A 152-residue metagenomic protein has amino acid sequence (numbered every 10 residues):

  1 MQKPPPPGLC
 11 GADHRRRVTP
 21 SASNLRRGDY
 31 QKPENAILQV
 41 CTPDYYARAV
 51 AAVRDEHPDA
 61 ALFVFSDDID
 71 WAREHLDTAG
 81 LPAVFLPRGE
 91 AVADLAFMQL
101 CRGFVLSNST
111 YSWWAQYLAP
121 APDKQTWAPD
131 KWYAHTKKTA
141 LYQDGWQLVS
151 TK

Functional and structural regions predicted by a protein language model:
M1-H57: Secretory-pathway luminal glycosyltransferase catalytic domains
G8-G11, G28, G80, G89 (+2 more regions): Residue-identity detector for glycine
C10, S21-S23, S66, S107-S112 (+1 more regions): Generic serine detector
V18, R88, K138-L141: Generic secretory/membrane-interface signal
R48-T136: Donor-binding and catalytic core of enzymes assembling or modifying cell-surface/extracellular glycoconjugates
H135-K152: Leloir-type glycosyltransferase catalytic cores
